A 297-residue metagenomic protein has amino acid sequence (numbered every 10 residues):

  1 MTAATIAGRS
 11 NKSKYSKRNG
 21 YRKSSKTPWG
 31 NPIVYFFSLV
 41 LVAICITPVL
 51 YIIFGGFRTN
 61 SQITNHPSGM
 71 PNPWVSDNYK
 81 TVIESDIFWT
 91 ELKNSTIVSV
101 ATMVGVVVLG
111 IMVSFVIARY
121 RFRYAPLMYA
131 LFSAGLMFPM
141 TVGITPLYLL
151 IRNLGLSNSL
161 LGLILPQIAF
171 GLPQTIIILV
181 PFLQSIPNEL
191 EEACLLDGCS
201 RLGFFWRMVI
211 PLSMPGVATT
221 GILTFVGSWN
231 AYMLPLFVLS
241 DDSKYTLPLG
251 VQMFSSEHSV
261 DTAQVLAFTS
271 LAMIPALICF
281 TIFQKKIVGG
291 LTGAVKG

Functional and structural regions predicted by a protein language model:
M1-K26: Short, Lys/Arg-rich, polar N-terminal cytosolic tail immediately upstream of the first transmembrane signal-anchor
G30-G297: A structural signal for multi-pass alpha-helical bundles of membrane permease subunits that mediate small-molecule
